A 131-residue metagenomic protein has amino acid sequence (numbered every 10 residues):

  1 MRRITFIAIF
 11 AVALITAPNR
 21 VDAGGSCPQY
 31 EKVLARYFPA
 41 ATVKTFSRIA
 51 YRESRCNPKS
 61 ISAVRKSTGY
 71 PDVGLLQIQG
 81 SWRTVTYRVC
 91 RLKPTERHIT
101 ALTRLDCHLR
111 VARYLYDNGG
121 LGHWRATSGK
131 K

Functional and structural regions predicted by a protein language model:
R2-I4, V12-N57: Export/targeting segments at the very N-terminus of extracytoplasmic proteins
A11, Y37-F38, K66, T100: Generic detector of short alpha-helix boundary/capping microenvironments and adjacent low-complexity segments
G24-G25, K44-R48, K59-K66, P71-K131: Catalytic and binding regions of secreted/periplasmic enzymes and modules that target cell-wall glycans
